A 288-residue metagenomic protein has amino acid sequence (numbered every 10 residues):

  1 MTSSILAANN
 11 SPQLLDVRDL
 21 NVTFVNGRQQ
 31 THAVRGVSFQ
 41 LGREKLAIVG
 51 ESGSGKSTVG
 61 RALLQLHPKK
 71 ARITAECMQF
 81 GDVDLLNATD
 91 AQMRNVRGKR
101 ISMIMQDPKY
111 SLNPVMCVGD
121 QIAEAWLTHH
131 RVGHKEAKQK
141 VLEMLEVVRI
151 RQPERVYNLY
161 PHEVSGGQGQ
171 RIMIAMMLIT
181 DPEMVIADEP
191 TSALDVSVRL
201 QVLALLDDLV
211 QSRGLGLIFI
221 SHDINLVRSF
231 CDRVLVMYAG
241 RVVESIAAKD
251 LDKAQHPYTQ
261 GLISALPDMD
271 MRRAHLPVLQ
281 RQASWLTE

Functional and structural regions predicted by a protein language model:
L6-Q13, Q30, K45, E154-R155 (+1 more regions): Short catalytic/signature loops enriched in Gly
N10-L14, T23-G36, G42, L66-R72 (+2 more regions): A short, flexible loop at the N-terminus of ABC-type nucleotide-binding domains that lies
D84, E136-R155, I263-S264: Conserved ABC ATPase "signature" region
L85-S102, D120, T128, D250-A254: ABC ATPase NBD coupling module
I179-E183: A short, proline-enriched helix->beta-strand linker immediately N-terminal to the Walker B motif in ABC-type P-loop
V227-S229: A short, surface-exposed alpha-helical micro-motif characterized by mixed small hydrophobic and charged/polar residues
